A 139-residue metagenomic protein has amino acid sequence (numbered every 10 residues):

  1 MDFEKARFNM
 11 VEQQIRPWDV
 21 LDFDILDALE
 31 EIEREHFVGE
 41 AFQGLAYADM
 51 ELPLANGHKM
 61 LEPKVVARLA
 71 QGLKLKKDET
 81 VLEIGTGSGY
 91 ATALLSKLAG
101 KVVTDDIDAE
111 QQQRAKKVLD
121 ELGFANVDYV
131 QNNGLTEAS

Functional and structural regions predicted by a protein language model:
M1-A41: N-terminal auxiliary segments of SAM/dcSAM-dependent transferases
R7, E62, A91: Hydrophobic (often cysteine-bearing) scaffold residues that line and stabilize catalytic clefts of nucleotide/cofactor
N9, R68, R114: Alpha-helical scaffold segments in soluble metabolic enzymes
Q13-P17, L54, V102: Alpha-helix C-capping/helix-to-loop hinge sites
D19-V20, E35-F42, A46, L52-A70 (+1 more regions): Conserved SAM-binding loop and adjacent beta-strand
F23-D24, K64, E110: Cytosolic histidine kinase catalytic core of two-component systems
K74-S139: Conserved nucleotide-cofactor-binding alpha/beta core module
